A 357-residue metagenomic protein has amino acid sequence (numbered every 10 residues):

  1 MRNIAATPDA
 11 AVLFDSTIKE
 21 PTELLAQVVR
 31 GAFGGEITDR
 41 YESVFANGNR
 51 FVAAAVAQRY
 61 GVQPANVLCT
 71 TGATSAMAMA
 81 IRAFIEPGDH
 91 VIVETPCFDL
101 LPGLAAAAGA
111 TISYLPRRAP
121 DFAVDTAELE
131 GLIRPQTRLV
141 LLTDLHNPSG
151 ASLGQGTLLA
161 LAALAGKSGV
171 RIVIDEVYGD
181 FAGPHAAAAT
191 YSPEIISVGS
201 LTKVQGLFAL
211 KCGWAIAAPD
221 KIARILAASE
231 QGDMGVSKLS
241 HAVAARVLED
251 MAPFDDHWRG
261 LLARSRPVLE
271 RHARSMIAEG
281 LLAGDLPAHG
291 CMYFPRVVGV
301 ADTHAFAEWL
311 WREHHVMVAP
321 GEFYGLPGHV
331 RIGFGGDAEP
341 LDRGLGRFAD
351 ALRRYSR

Functional and structural regions predicted by a protein language model:
M1-G72, M79, R354-R357: N-terminal small-domain helix-loop-helix segment of the aminotransferase-like
F14, A245, L262-E270, L282-V297: Conserved glycine-rich beta-strand-loop-beta hairpin in the small C-terminal domain of fold type I
A83-T143, A163: PLP-dependent aminotransferase-like
D89, A110, K167-R171, P193: A short helix->loop->beta-strand "cap" motif at the edges of active sites that frequently abuts
A108, K167-S168, H314, Y355: Helix C-cap/helix->beta junction micro-motif
P120-G183: Active-site phosphate-binding strand-loop segment of PLP-dependent enzymes
I196-A263, G346: Conserved core segment of the aminotransferase class I/II
W309-V318, Y324-R357: PLP-dependent enzyme catalytic core of the Aspartate aminotransferase-like
